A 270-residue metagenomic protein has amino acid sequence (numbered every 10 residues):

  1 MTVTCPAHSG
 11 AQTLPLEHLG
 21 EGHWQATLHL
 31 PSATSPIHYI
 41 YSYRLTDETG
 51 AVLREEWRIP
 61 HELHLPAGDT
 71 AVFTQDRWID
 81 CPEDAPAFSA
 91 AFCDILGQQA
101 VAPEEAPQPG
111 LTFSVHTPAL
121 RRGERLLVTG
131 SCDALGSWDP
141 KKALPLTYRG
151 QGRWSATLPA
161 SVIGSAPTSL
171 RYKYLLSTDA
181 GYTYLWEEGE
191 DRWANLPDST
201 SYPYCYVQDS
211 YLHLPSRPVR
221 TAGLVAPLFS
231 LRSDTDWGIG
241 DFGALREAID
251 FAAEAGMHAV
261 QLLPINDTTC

Functional and structural regions predicted by a protein language model:
M1-C5, F113-P118, L224-S233: Short, Lys/Arg-rich amphipathic segments at extreme N-termini
M1-P36, T46-G68, A119-T168, S177-D198 (+1 more regions): Aromatic-rich carbohydrate-binding modules that target alpha-glucans
T27-H29, F113-H116, A248-I249: Short secondary-structure capping/turn segments at boundaries of alpha-helices and beta-strands
V72-L120, E124, P203-R217: Basic K/R-rich, polyanion-interacting modules in nucleoproteins and related proteins
G110, R125, A143, T221-G223: A residue-level signal for beta-strand positions that form part of recognition/binding surfaces within mature
Y184, D191-R217, G243-E247, A259: Extended acidic/polar, glycine-enriched regions that form or flank non-catalytic beta-rich accessory modules
L212-C270: Acidic/aromatic-lined carbohydrate-recognition and catalytic surfaces of CAZymes acting on diverse glycans
